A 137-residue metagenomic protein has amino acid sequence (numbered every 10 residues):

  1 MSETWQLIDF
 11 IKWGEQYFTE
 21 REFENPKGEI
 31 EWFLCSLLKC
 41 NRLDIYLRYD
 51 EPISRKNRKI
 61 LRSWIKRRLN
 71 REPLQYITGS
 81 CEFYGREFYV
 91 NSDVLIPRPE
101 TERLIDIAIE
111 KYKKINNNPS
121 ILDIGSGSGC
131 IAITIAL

Functional and structural regions predicted by a protein language model:
S2-C81: N-terminal auxiliary segments of SAM/dcSAM-dependent transferases
Y49, K59-L137: SAM-dependent Rossmann-like transferase core, predominantly class I methyltransferases with a strong bias toward
